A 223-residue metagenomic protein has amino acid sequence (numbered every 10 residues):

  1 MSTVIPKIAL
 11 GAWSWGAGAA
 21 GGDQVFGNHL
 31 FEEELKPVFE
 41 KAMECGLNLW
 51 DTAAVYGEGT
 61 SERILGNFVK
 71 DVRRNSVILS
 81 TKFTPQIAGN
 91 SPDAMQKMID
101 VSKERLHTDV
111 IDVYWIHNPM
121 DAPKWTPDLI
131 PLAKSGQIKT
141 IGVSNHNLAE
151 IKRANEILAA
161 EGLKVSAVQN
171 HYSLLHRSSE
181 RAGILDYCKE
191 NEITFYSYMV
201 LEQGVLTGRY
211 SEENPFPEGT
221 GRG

Functional and structural regions predicted by a protein language model:
M1-V77: N-terminal binding-site loop/beta-alpha segment at the start of enzyme catalytic domains that lines or forms
S2-I5, E44, G66-S76, D100-H107 (+2 more regions): Acidic (Asp/Glu)-rich catalytic clusters
L10, L35, A42, W50 (+8 more regions): Conserved, mostly hydrophobic/aromatic
A17-D23, P85-N90, L206: A short acidic, helix-capping loop that chelates divalent metal ions and anchors anionic groups
G27-A42, G89-H107, A122-P127, L148-N155: Short, acidic/polar
A53-E62, Q86-S91, H117-K124, L148-A149 (+1 more regions): Acidic-and-aromatic substrate-binding clefts and catalytic sites of carbohydrate-active enzymes
N75-I87, Y114-H117, Q169-Y172: A short, structured active-site edge motif that brings together acidic residues
P119-G223: Beta/alpha (TIM)-barrel catalytic core signal, keyed to glycine-rich beta->alpha loops juxtaposed to Asp/Glu that bind
